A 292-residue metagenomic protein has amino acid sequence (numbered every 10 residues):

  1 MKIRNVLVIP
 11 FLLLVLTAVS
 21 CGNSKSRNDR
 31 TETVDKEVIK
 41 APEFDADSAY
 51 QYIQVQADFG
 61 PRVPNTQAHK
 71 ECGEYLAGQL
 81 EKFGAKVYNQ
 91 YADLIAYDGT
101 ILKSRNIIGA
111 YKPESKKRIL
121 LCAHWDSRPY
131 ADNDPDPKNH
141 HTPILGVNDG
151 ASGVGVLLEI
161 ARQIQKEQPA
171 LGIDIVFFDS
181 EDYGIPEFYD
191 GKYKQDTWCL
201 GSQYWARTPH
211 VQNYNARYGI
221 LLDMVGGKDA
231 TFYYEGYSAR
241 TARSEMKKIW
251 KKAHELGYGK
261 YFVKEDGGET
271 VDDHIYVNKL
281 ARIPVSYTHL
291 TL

Functional and structural regions predicted by a protein language model:
A18-S20: C-terminal motif of bacterial Sec signal peptides marking the signal peptidase cleavage site
G22-S24: Bacterial signal peptide processing site
D35-E37, Y52-R62: Acidic/histidine-rich, surface-exposed loop or edge segments in extracytoplasmic proteins
P61-E114: A non-catalytic alpha/beta surface segment that caps or lines the substrate-entry region of metallo-dependent hydrolase
V63-P64, L94-A96, E114-S115, W125-P129 (+3 more regions): Solvent-exposed loop/turn segments at secondary-structure junctions within structured extracellular/periplasmic domains
H141-S244, E269, D273-H274: Acidic/histidine-rich catalytic neighborhood of metal-dependent amide-processing enzymes
G257-H274: Short catalytic/ligand-gating loop segments at beta-alpha or beta-beta junctions within enzyme catalytic domains
T288-L292: Conserved small/polar residues in nucleotide/adenosyl-binding loops
